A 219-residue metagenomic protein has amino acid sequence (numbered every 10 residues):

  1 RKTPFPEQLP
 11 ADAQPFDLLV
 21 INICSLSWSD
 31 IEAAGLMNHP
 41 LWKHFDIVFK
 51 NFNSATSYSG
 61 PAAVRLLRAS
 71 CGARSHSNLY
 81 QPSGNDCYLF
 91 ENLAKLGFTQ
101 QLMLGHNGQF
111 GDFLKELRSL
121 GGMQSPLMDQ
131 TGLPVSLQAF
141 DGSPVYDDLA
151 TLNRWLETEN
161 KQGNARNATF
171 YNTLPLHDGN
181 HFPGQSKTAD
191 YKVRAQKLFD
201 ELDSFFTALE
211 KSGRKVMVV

Functional and structural regions predicted by a protein language model:
R1: Short, aromatic- and glycine-rich surface loops/edge beta-strands on solvent-exposed regions
P4-F182: Active-site-proximal alpha/beta segments of enzymes that process anionic O-linked groups
L19-V20, K197-V219: Metal-dependent active-site segment of extracytoplasmic phospho-/sulfohydrolases and closely related
D86, L152-L156, A195-F206: Short, hydrophobic/amphipathic alpha-helical packing segments that form internal helix faces or helix-helix interfaces
N180-L202: Active-site-proximal segments of metal-dependent phosphoesterases and phosphodiesterases across multiple
